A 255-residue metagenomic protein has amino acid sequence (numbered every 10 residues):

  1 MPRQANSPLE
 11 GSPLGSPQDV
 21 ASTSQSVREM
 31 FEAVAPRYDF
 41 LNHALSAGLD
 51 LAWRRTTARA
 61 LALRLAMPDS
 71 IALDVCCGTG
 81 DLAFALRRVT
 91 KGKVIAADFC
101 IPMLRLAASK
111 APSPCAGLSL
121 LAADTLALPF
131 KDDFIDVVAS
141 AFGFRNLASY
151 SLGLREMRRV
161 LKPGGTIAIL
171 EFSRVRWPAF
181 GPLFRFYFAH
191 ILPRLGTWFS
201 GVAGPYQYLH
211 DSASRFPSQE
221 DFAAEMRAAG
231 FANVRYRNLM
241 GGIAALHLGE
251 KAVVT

Functional and structural regions predicted by a protein language model:
M1-E29: N-terminal auxiliary segments of SAM/dcSAM-dependent transferases
R37, A47-D69: Conserved alpha-helix/loop element of class I SAM-dependent methyltransferases that forms part of the SAM/SAH-binding
Y38, V138-A139: Hydrophobic beta-strand segment of the Class I
I71-A127: Class I SAM-dependent methyltransferase SAM/SAH-binding core
L126-V137: A short acidic, Gly/Pro-enriched loop at the edge of an enzyme's catalytic core that lines a small-molecule cofactor
S151-T166: A short glycine-rich, Lys/Arg-flanked "PGG" loop and its adjoining helix->strand segment in the class I
L170, R174-E225, A229, R235: C-terminal alpha-helical "lid/dimerization" subdomain adjacent to the S-adenosyl-L-methionine
A223, A229-T255: Core SAM-dependent methyltransferase catalytic element
